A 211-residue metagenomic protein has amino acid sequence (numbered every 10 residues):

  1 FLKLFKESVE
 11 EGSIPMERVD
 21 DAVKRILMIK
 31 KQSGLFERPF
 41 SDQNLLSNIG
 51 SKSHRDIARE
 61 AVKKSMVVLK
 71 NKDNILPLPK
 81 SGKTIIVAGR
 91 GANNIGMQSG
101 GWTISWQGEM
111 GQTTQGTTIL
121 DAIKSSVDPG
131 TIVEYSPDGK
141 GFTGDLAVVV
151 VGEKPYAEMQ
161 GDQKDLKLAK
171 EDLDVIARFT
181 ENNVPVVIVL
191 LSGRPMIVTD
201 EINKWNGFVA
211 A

Functional and structural regions predicted by a protein language model:
L2-I14, M28, N48, D56-A211: C-terminal non-catalytic regions of proteins with extracellular/luminal or membrane-system context
R18-L35: Mid-to-C-terminal alpha-helical segments outside catalytic/metal-binding sites
D20, K24, K52-R59: An alpha-helix initiation/capping motif
D20-D21, D42, D138, L191: Proline- and acidic/polar-enriched loop/turn elements at helix boundaries
K30-S41, N93-G96: Short, compositionally biased low-complexity segments
E37-H54: Flexible, acidic loop-helix segments that line cofactor/substrate-binding pockets
